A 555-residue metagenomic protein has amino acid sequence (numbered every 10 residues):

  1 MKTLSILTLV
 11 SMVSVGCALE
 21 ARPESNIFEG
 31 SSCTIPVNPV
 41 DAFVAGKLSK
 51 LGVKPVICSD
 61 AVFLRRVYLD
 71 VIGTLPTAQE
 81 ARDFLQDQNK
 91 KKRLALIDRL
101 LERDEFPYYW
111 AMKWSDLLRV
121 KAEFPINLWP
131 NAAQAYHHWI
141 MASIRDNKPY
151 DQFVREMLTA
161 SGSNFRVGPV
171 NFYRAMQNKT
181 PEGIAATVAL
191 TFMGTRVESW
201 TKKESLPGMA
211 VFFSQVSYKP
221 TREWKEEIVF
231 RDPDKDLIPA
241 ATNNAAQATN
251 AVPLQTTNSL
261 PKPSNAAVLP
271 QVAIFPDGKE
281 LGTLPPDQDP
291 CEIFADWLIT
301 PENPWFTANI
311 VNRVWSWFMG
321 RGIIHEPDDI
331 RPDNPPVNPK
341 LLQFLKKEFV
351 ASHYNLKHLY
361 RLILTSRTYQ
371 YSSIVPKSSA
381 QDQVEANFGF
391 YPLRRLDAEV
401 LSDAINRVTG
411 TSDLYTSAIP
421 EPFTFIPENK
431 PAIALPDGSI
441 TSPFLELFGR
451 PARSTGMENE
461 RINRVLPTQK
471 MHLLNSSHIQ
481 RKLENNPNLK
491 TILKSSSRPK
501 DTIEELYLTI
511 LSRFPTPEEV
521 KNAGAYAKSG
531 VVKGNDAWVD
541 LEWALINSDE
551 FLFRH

Functional and structural regions predicted by a protein language model:
S5-G16: Bacterial N-terminal signal peptides
A18-P23: Boundary at the C-terminal end of the N-terminal hydrophobic targeting segment
S25-N243, P270, F306-K346, L356 (+3 more regions): Short, structured secondary-structure elements that scaffold catalytic or ligand/cofactor-binding regions
N243-N244, N250, N258, N265: Asparagine/serine/threonine-enriched low-complexity, disordered tracts, especially those forming N-linked glycosylation
Q255, S259-N312, S316-D328: Active-site-adjacent "gating/activation" loops or surface patches in catalytic cores
I299-P301, K346-F349: Conserved interaction-surface patches within small, structured recognition/assembly domains
S512: Conserved micro-motifs of the catalytic ATP-binding
